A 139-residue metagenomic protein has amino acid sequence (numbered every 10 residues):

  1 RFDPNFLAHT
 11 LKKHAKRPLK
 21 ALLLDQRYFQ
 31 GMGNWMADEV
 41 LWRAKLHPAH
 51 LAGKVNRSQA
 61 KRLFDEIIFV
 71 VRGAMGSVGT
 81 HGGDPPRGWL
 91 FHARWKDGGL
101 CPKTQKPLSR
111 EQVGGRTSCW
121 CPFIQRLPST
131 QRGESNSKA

Functional and structural regions predicted by a protein language model:
F2, F6-A139: Basic, nucleic-acid-binding surfaces and adjacent catalytic neighborhoods in DNA/RNA-processing proteins
